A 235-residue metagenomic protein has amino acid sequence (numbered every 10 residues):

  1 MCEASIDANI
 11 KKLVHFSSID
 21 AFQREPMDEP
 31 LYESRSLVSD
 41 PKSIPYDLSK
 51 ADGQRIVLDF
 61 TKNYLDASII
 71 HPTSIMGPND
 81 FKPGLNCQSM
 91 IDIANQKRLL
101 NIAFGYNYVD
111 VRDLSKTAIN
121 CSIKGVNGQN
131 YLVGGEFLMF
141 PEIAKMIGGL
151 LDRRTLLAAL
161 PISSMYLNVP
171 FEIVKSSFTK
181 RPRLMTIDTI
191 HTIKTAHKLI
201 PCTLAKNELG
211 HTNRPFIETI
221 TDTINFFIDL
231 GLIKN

Functional and structural regions predicted by a protein language model:
M1-I44: Conserved Rossmann-fold NAD(P)-dependent oxidoreductase catalytic core, especially the SDR/UDP-sugar
I6, P41-I70: Active-site Tyr-X1-5-Lys
D52, L85, I102-S122, G128-Q129: Substrate-positioning beta->alpha
N63-I69, T73-N107: NAD(P)-dependent short-chain dehydrogenase/reductase
G77-Q88, C121-Y131, R153-T155: Glycine/proline-rich active-site loop of Rossmann-fold NAD(P)-dependent oxidoreductases
Y106-R112, Y131-L150, A159-V169, R214 (+1 more regions): Substrate-binding strand-loop-helix patch in Rossmann-like NAD(P)-dependent oxidoreductase/epimerase domains
K145-T195, N235: Terminal hydrophobic/aromatic helix or amphipathic segment near a protein terminus
C202-N207, T212-N235: Amphipathic terminal alpha-helices
